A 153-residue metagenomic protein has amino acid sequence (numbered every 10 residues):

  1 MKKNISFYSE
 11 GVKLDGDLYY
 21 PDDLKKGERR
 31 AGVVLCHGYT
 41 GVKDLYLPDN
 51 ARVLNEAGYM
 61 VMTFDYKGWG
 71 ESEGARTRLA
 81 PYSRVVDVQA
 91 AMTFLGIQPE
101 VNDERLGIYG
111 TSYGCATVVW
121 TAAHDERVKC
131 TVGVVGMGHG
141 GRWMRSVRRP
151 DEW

Functional and structural regions predicted by a protein language model:
M1-A31: N-terminal cap/lid segment of alpha/beta-hydrolase-fold proteins
S6-V12, L24-K25, R52, E56 (+3 more regions): N-terminal cap/leader regions of alpha/beta-hydrolase-fold enzymes, predominantly small-molecule hydrolases
D22, G68-G70, G140: Feature marks short, surface-exposed loop/turn motifs that line or immediately flank catalytic pockets and channel
K25-R29, H37-P48, V53-M62, G70: Short substrate-entry loop that stabilizes the transition state in hydrolases
V34, N50-V53, R78-A80, D125 (+1 more regions): Glycine-rich, phosphate-binding/catalytic loops in enzymes
V42-Y46, M62, W69-E104: Catalytic nucleophile-loop/oxyanion-hole region of alpha/beta-hydrolase and closely related hydrolase-like folds
M62-F64, V134: The conserved SAM/SAH-binding core of class I Rossmann-like methyltransferase domains, concentrating on the hydrophobic
A90-W153: Primarily recognizes the serine-hydrolase "nucleophile elbow" in alpha/beta-hydrolase and SGNH/GDSL folds
